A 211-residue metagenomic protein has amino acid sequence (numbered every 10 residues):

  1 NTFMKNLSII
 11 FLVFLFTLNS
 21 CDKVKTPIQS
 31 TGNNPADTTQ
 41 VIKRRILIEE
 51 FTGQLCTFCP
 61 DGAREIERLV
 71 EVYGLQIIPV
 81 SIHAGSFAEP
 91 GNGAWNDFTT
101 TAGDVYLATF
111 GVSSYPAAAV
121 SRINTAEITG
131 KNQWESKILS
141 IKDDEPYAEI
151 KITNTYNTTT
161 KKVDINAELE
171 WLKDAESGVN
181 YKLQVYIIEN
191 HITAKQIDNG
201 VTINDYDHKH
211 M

Functional and structural regions predicted by a protein language model:
N1-I9: Bacterial N-terminal signal peptides that target proteins for export
K5-N6, F16-L47: Bacterial Sec-dependent N-terminal signal peptides
K23, F58-D61, V120: Disulfide-rich extracellular modules and peptides
N33-D37, R64-V70, Y106, E135-I141: Intrinsically disordered, low-complexity boundary segments flanking structured domains
D37-A84: Local sequence-structure signature of Cys/Sec-based thiol-disulfide redox active-site neighborhoods
L75, S81-M211: Short, conserved sequence motifs used for protein processing/export or organelle targeting and for catalysis
